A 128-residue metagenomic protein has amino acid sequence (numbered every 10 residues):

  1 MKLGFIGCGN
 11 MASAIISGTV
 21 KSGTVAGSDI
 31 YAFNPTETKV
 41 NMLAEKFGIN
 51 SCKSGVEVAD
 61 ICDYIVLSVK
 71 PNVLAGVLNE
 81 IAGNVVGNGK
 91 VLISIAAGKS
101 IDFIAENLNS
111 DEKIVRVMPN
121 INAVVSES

Functional and structural regions predicted by a protein language model:
M1-K46, N50-D60: NAD(P)+-binding Rossmann beta1-loop-alpha1 motif at the extreme N-terminus of oxidoreductases
F47, G55-D60, Y64-L67, P71-E127: Rossmann-like NAD(P)(H) cofactor-binding subdomain of soluble oxidoreductases
